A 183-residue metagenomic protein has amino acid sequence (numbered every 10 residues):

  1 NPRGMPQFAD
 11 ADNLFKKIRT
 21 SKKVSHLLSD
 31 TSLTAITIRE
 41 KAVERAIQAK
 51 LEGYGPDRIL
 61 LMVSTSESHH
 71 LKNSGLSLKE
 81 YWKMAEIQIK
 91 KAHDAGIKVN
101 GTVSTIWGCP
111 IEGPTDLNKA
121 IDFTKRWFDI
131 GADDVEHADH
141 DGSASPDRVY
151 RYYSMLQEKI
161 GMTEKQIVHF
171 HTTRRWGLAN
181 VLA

Functional and structural regions predicted by a protein language model:
N1, A35-I38, L61-V63, G101-T105 (+2 more regions): A cross-domain feature marking catalytic cores of carbohydrate-active enzymes and several ubiquitous metabolic/repair
N1-I18, L61-L76, W107-I111, D134-Y150: Glycine-rich, proline-tolerant flexible connector loops at the mouths of alpha/beta enzymes
G4-T34, E80-N100, D147-F170: Alpha-helix-loop-beta-strand connector modules within alpha/beta enzyme cores
T31-A42, L71-K79, T105-K119, H169-G177: Active-site mouth loops of central-metabolism enzymes
I38-E52, W176-A183: Catalytic cores of alpha/beta
V99, A120-D141, I160: Conserved C-terminal portion of the radical SAM core fold that forms the substrate/S-adenosylmethionine-binding
